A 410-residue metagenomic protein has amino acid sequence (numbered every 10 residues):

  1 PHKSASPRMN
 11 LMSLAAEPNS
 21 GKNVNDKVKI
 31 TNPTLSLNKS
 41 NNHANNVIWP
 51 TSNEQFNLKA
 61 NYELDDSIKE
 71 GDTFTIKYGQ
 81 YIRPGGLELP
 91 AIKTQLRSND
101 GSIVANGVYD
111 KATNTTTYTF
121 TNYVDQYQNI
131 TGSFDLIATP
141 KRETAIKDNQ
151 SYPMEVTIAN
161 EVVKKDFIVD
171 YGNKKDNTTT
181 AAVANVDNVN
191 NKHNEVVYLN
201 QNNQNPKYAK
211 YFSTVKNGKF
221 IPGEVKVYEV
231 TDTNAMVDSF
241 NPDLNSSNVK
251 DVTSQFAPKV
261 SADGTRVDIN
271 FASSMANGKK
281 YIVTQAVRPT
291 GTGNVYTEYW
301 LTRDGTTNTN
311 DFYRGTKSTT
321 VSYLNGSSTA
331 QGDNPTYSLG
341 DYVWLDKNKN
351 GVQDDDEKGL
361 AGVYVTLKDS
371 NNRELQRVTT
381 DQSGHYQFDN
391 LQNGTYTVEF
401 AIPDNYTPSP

Functional and structural regions predicted by a protein language model:
K3-I68, E143-K219, V225, E229 (+3 more regions): Serine/threonine-rich, low-complexity linker/repeat segments that form flexible spacers/stalks
M9-S40, Y81-T121, T214-V267, P403-P410: A surface/secretory-pathway sequence property marking extracellular, secreted, or lumenal proteins enriched
F74, V363-L367: Hydrophobic beta-strand segments
T117-E161, G264-L301: Low-complexity, intrinsically disordered segments enriched in Ser/Thr together with acidic residues
A276, R288-G291, Q387-T397: Short Pro-Gly-centered beta-turn/loop motif in secreted/extracellular proteins
L339-L345: A short, amphipathic beta-strand motif
K347-Q353, D369-H385: Short, acidic Ser/Thr/Gly-rich low-complexity loop/linker segments typical of extracellular and cell-surface proteins
Y364, G394-N405: A short, solvent-exposed beta-strand micro-motif common in secreted/extracellular proteins
